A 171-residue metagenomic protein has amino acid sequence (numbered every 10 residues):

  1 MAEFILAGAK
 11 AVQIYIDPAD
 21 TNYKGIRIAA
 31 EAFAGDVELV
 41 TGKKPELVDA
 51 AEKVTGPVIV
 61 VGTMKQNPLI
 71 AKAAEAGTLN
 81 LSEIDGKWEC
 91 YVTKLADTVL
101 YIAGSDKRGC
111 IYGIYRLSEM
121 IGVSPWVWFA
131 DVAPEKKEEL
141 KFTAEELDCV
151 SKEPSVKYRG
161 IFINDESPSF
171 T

Functional and structural regions predicted by a protein language model:
M1-V92, E146-L147: Acidic, contiguous N-terminal accessory segments
A32, L79-T171: Feature activates predominantly on carbohydrate-active enzymes
